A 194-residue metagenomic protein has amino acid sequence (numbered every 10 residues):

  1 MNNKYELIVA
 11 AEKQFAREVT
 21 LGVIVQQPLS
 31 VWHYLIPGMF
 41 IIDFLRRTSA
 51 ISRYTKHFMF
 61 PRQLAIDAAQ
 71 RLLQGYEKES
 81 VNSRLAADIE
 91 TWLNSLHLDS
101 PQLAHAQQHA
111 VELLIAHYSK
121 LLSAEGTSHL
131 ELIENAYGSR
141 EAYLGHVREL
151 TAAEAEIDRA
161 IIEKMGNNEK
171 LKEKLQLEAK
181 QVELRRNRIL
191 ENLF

Functional and structural regions predicted by a protein language model:
M1-Q27, K56-L72: Add "or lipid-surface remodeling" -> "...that mediate pore formation, membrane permeabilization, membrane fusion
R17-M59: Membrane-inserting effector segments that mediate pore formation, membrane fusion, or transient membrane insertion
R71-L93: Non-transmembrane, heptad-repeat alpha-helical coiled-coil rod segments that act as dimerization/spacing scaffolds
S95-D99: Active-site-proximal loop/hinge segments that shape catalytic or ion-binding/gating pockets
A106, A110-I115: Short, exposed interaction segments that mediate macromolecular assembly or regulatory contacts
L114-F194: Long, helix-rich, hydrophobic modules that act as membrane-proximal anchors or helical bundle/coiled-coil regulators
